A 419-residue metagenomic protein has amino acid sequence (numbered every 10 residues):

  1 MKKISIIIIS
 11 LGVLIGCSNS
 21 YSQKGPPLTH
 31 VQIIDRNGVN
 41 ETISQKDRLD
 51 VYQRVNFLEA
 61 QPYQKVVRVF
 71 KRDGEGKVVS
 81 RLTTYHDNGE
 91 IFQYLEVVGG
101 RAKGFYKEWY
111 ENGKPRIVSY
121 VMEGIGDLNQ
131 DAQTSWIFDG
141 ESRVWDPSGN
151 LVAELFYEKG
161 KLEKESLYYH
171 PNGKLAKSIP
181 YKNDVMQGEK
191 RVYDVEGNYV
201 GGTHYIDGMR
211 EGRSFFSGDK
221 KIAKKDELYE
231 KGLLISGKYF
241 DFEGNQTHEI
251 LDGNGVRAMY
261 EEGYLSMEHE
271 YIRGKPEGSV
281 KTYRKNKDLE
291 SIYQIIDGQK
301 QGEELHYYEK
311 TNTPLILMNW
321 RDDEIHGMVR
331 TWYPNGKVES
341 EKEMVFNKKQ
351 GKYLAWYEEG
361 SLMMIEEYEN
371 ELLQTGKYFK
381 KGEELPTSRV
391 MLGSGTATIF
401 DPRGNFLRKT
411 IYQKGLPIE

Functional and structural regions predicted by a protein language model:
M1-I4: Positively charged n-region of N-terminal signal peptides that target proteins for export
I7-G16: Bacterial N-terminal signal peptides
C17-E419: Glycine/tyrosine- and acidic-biased, solvent-exposed loop/turn segments at the edges of beta-strands
